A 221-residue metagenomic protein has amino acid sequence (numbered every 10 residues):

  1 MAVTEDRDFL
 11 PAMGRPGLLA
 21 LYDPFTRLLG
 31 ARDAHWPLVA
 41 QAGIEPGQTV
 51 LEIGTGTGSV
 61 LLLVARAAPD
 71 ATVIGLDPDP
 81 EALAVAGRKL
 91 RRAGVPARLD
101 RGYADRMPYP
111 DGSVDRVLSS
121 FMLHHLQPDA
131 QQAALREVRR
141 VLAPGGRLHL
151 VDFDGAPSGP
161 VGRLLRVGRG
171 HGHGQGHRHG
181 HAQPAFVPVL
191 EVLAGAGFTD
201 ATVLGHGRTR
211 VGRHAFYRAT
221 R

Functional and structural regions predicted by a protein language model:
M1-A20: N-terminal, positively charged/glycine-rich alpha-helical extensions of SAM-dependent methyltransferases
E5-F9, H149-F216: C-terminal alpha-helical "lid/dimerization" subdomain adjacent to the S-adenosyl-L-methionine
G30-P46: Conserved alpha-helix/loop element of class I SAM-dependent methyltransferases that forms part of the SAM/SAH-binding
T49, G145-R147: Short glycine-centered segments of the SAM/dcSAM-binding site in methyltransferase folds
L51, T57-R106: Class I SAM-dependent methyltransferase SAM/SAH-binding core
D105-R116: A short acidic, Gly/Pro-enriched loop at the edge of an enzyme's catalytic core that lines a small-molecule cofactor
R116-D129: A short SAM/SAH-binding and catalytic strip from SAM-dependent methyltransferases
Q132-P144: A short glycine-rich, Lys/Arg-flanked "PGG" loop and its adjoining helix->strand segment in the class I
